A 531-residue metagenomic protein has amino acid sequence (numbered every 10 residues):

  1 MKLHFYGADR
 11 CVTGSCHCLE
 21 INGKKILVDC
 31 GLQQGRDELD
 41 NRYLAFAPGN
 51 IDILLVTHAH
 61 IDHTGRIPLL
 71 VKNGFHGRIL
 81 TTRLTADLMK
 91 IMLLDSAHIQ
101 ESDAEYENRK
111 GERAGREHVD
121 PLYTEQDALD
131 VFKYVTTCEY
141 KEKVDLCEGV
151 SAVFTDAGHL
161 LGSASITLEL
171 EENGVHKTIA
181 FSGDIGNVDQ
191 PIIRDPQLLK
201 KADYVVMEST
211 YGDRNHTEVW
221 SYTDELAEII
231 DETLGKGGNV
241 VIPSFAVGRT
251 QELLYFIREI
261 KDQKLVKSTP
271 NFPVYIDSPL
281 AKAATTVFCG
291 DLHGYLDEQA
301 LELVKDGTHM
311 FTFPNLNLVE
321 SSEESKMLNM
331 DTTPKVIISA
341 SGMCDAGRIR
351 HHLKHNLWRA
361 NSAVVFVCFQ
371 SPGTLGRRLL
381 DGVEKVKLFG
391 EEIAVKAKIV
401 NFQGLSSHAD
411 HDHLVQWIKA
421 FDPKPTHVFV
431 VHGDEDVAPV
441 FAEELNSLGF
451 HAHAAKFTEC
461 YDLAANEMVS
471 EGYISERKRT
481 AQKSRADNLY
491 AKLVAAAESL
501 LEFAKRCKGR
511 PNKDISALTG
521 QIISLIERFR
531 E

Functional and structural regions predicted by a protein language model:
M1-L55, H60, T64, V71-E252 (+3 more regions): His/Asp/Glu-rich metal-coordinating catalytic cores of metallo-dependent phosphodiesterases/hydrolases acting on
Q100-E105, L292-K305, V469-V494: A polyampholytic, Gly/Pro-enriched intrinsically disordered region
V150-F154, V287-Y295, V415-W417, A465-S475: Short, surface-exposed amphipathic charged segments that create phosphate/polyanion-binding patches used for binding
I185, E218-T223, T312-E324, M343-D345 (+2 more regions): A general structural motif
P191-V206, L292-Q299, Q370-K396: Short, compositionally biased "basic patch" segments
I229-T374, V386-K387, D422, V437-P439 (+3 more regions): Hard-cation-handling environments
R359, D434-R477: C-terminal, active-site-flanking charged/polar segments
K387-I418: Generic long, charged, amphipathic alpha-helical segments
